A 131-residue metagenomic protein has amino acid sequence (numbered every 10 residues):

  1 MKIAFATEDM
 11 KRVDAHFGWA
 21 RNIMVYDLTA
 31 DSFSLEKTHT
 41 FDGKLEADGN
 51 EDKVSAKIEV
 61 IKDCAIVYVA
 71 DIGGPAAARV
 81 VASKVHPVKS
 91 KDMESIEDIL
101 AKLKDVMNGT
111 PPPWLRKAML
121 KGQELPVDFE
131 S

Functional and structural regions predicted by a protein language model:
M1-A56, D63, M93-S131: Non-catalytic interface/targeting segments
E59-D92: Mid-chain, well-packed structural core segment of small domains
